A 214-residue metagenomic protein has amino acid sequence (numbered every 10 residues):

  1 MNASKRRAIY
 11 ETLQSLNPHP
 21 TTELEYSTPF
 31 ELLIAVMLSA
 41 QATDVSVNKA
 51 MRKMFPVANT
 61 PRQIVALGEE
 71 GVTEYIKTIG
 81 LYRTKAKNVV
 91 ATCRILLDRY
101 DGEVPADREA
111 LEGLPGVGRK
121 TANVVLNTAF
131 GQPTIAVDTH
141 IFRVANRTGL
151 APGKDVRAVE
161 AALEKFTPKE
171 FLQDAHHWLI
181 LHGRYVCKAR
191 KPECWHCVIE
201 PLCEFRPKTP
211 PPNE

Functional and structural regions predicted by a protein language model:
N2-E214: Catalytic cores of DNA base-excision repair glycosylases
